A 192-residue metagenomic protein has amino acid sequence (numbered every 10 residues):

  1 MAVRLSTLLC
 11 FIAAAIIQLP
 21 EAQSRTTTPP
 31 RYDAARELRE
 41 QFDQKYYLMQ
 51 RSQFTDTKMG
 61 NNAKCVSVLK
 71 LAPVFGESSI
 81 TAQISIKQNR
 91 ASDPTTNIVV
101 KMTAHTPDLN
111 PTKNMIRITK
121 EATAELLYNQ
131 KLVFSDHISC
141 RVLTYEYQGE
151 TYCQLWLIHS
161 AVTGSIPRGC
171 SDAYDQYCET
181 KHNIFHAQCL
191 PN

Functional and structural regions predicted by a protein language model:
A2-N192: A beta-rich soluble binding module of mature secreted/lumenal proteins
